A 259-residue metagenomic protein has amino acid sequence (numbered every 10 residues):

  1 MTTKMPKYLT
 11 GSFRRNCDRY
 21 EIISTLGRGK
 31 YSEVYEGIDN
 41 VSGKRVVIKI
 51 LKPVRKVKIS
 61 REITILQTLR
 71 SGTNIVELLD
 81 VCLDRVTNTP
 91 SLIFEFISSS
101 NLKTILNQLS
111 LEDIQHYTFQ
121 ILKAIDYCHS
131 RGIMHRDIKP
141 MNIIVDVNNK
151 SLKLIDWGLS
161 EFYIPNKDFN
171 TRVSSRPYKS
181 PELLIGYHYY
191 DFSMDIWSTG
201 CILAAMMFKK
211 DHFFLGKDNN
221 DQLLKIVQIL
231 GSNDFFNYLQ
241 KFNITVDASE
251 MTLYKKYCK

Functional and structural regions predicted by a protein language model:
E33-K52: Glycine-rich ATP phosphate-binding loop
I50-R70: Conserved N-lobe beta3->alphaC-helix segment of eukaryotic protein kinase catalytic domains
S71-D80: Conserved HxN/HPN-centered segment at the entrance to the catalytic loop of eukaryotic protein kinase-like domains
T87-S100: Conserved short submotifs of the Hanks-type protein kinase catalytic core that shape the nucleotide-binding pocket
Y117-T118: Activation segment signature within eukaryotic-like protein kinase domains
H129-V145: Catalytic-loop of the protein kinase fold
F169-L183: Conserved activation segment of eukaryotic-like protein kinases, specifically the C-terminal portion of the activation
S232-K259: C-terminal lobe substrate-recognition/regulatory segment of protein kinase catalytic domains
